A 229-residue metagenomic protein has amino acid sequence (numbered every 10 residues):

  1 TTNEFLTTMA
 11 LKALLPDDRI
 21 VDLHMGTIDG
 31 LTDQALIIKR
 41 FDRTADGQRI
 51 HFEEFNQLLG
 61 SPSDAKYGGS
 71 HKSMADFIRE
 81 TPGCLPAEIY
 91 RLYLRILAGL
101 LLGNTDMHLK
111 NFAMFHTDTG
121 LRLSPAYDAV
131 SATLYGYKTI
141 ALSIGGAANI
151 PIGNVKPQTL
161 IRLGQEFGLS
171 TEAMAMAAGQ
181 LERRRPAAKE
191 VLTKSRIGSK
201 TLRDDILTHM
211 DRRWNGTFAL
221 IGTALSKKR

Functional and structural regions predicted by a protein language model:
T1-E4, T8-L14, S70-Y137: Conserved kinase catalytic-core segment
T1-K66: Conserved ATP-binding subdomain of kinase catalytic cores across diverse folds
L11, L160-G164, L192: Hydrophobic alpha-helix position signal
P16-R19, C84-L85, E166-T171, G198: Short coil/loop linkers at secondary-structure junctions
D17-H24, H108-L109, E172-M174: Acidic/polar loop patches that form or flank catalytic/metal-binding clefts of enzymes that bind anionic ligands
I28-D29, L92, A175-A187: Small/polar glycine-rich anion-binding or flexible loop at a beta-alpha turn
E54-F77, H116-M174: Catalytic-core segments of enzymes that bind and process phosphorylated/nucleotide-bearing substrates
E80, G120-L123, A148, E166 (+1 more regions): Regulatory N- and C-terminal appendages and interdomain linkers associated with kinase/kinase-like NTP transferase
